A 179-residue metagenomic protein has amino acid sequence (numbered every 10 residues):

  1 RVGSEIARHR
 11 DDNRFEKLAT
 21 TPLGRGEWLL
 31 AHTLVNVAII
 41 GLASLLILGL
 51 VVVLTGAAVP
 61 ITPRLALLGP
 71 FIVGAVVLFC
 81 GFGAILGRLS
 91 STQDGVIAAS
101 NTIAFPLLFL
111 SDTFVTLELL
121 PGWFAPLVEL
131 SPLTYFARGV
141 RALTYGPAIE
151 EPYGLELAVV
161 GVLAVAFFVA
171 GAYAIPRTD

Functional and structural regions predicted by a protein language model:
R1-G26, H32-T33: Transmembrane helix boundary and interhelical loop/hinge segments in multi-pass membrane proteins
V2, L46, L78-F82, P106 (+1 more regions): Hydrophobic/aromatic residues in alpha-helical transmembrane segments
R8, V52, G56, A84-R88 (+4 more regions): Transmembrane helix-loop junction
R25, L30-A98, E151-L157: Alpha-helical transmembrane segments and their short interhelical loops
L48, V52, A84, T134 (+2 more regions): Transmembrane alpha-helix boundary and packing residues in multipass membrane permease domains and related
G87-L130: Transmembrane helix segments
T116-L155: Short hydrophobic, aromatic-rich alpha-helical segments embedded in or entering the lipid bilayer of multi-pass
T144, A148, L155-D179: Junction motif at the cytosolic side of a transmembrane helix
